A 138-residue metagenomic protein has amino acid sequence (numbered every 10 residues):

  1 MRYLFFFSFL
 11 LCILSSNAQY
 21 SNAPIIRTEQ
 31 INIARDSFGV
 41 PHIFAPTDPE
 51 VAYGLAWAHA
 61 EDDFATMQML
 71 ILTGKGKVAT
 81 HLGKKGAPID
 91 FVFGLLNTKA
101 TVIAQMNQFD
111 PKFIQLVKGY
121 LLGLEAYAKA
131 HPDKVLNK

Functional and structural regions predicted by a protein language model:
M1-S21: Bacterial Sec-dependent N-terminal signal peptides
Y20-K138: Flexible, non-catalytic peripheral segments of proteins
